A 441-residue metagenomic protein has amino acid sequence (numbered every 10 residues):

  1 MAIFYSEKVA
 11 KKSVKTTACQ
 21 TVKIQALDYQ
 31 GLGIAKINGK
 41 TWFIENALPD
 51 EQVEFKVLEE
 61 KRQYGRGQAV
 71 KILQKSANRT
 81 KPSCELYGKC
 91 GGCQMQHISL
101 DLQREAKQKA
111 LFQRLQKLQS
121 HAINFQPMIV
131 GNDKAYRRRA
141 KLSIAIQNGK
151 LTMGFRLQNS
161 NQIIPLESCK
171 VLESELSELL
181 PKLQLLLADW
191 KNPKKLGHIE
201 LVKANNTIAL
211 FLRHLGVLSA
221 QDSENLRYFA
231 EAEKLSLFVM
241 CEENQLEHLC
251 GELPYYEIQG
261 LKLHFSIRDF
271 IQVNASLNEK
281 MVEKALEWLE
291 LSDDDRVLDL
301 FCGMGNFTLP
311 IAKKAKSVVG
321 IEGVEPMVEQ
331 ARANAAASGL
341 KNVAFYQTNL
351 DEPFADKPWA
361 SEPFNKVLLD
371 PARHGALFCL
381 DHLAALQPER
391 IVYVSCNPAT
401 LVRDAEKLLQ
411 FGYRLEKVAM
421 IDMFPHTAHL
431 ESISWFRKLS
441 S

Functional and structural regions predicted by a protein language model:
A2-P82, L86, A344-F345: Terminal RNA-binding accessory module
I3-C19, A26-Y29, D189, V217-S441: Rossmann-like S-adenosyl-L-methionine
G33-N38, G154-Q158, A331: Short, acidic/hydrophobic/Gly-rich beta-strand patch recurrent on exposed beta strands that often constitutes part
E54-K56, K141, L298: Hydrophobic beta-strand signal
V70-P82, G91-L196: Extended interfacial segments that mediate partner engagement and assembly in macromolecular machines
Q126-D133, H198-E200, E242-Q245, M420-M423: Short, solvent-exposed loop/turn elements at beta->coil junctions and helix N-caps that rim active or binding pockets
N161-E167, I208-F211, F265: Short small-residue beta-strand/loop micro-motif enriched in glycine and branched aliphatics
